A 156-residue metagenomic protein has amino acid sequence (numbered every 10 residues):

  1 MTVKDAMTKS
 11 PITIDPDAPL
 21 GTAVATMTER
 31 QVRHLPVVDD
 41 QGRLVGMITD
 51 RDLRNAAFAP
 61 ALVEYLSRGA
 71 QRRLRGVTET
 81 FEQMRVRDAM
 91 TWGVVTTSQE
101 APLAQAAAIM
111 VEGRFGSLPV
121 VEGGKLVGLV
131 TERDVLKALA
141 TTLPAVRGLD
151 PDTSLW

Functional and structural regions predicted by a protein language model:
M1-W156: Tandem CBS (Cystathionine beta-synthase) repeat/Bateman regulatory domains
